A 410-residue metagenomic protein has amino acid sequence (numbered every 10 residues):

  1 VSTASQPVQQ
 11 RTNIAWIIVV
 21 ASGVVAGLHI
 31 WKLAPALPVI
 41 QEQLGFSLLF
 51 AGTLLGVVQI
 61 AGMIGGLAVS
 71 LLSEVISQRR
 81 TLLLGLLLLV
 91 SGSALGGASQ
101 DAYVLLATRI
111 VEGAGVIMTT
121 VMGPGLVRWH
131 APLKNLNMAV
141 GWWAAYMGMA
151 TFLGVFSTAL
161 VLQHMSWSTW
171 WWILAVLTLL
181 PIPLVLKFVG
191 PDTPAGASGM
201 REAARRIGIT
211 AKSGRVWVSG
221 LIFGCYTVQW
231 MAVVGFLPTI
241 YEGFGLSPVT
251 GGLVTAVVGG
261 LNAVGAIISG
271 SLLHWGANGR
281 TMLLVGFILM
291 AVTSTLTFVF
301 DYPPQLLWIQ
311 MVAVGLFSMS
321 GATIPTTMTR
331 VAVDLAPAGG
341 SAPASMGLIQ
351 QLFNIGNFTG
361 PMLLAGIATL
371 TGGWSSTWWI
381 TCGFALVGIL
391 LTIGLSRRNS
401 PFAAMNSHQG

Functional and structural regions predicted by a protein language model:
A34, R215-A256, A263: Extracytoplasmic gate region of multi-pass secondary transporters
G45, S77, A98-Y103, G115 (+1 more regions): Helix-breaking motifs and short loop linkers at transmembrane-helix boundaries and internal kinks in secondary membrane
I64-Q100: Conserved MFS/SLC helix-loop-helix module at the cytosolic interface between two early adjacent transmembrane helices
V75-L84, H274-I288: Cytoplasmic membrane-interface "Motif A"-like loop-to-helix N-cap segments of 12-TM Major Facilitator Superfamily
T108-M147: Cytoplasmic helix-loop-helix junction between adjacent transmembrane helices in 12-TM secondary transporters
L133, G141-V189: Helix-loop-helix hairpin linking two adjacent transmembrane segments in secondary transporters
R280-M328: C-terminal transmembrane helical hairpin of 12-TM major facilitator-type secondary transporters
A336-T371: A late C-terminal transmembrane helix in Major Facilitator Superfamily
